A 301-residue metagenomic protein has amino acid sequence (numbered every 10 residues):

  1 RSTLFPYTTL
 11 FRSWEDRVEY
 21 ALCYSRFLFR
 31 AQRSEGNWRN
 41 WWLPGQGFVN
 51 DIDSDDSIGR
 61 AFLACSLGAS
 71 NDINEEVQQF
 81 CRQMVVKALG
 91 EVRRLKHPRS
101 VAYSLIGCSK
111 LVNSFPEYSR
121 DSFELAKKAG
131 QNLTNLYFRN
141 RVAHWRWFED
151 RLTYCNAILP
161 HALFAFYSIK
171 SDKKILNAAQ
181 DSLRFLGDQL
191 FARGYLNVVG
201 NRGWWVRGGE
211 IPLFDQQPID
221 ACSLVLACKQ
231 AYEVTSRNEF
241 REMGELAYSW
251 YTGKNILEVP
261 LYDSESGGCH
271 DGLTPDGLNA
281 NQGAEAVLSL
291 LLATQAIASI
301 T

Functional and structural regions predicted by a protein language model:
R1-T301: Glycan-recognition and catalytic cores of secretory/periplasmic carbohydrate-active enzymes
